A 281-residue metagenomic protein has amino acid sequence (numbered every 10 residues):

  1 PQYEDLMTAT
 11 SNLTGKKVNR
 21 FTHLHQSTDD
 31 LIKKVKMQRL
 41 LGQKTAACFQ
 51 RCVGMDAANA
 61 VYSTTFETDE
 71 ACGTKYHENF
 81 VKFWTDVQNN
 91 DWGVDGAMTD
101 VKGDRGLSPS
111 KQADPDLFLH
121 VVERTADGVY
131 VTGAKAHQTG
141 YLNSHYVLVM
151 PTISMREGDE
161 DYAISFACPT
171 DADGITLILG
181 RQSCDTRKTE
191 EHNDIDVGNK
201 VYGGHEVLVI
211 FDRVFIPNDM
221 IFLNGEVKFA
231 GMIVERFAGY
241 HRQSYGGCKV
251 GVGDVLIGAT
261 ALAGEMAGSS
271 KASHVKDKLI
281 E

Functional and structural regions predicted by a protein language model:
Q2-V94, G140, Y146: Internal helix-loop-helix
E67-G73, V101-K102, V275-I280: Conserved short loop/turn motifs at secondary-structure junctions
T68-K75, N199, S244-C248, A267: Conserved aromatic-histidine-acidic binding/catalytic patches
V81-Q88, L119, A126-G128, K135 (+4 more regions): Short, well-ordered alpha-helical packing segments
N89-G96, D100, M220-I221, S269-S273: Intrinsically disordered or highly flexible coil/loop and linker segments, enriched in small and charged/polar residues
N89-W92, I216, L262-E265: Generic secondary-structure signature for well-ordered alpha-helical cores
T99-C248: FAD-binding core of flavoproteins
S244-E281: Extended amphipathic alpha-helical segments enriched in small hydrophobics
